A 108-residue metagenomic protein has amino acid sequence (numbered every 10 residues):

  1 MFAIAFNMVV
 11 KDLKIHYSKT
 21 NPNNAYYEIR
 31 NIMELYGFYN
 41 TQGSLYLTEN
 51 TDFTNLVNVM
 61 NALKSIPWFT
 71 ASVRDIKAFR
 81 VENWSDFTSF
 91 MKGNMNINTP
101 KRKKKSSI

Functional and structural regions predicted by a protein language model:
F2-A3, K11-I108: Basic nucleic-acid-binding interfaces
N7: Two-metal-ion RNase H-like nuclease active-site motif
